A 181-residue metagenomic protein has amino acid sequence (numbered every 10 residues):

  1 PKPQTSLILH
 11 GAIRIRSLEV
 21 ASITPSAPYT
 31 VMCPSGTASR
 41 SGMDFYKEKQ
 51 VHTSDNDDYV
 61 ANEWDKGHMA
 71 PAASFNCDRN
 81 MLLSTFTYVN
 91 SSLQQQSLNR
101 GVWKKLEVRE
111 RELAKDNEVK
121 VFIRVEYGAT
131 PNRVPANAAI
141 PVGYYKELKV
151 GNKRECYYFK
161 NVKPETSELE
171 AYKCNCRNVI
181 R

Functional and structural regions predicted by a protein language model:
P1-K66: Short, His- and charge-rich active-site/binding loops that engage polyanionic ligands
K47-R181: Domain-level detector of nuclease and nuclease-like folds in predominantly extracellular/periplasmic contexts
